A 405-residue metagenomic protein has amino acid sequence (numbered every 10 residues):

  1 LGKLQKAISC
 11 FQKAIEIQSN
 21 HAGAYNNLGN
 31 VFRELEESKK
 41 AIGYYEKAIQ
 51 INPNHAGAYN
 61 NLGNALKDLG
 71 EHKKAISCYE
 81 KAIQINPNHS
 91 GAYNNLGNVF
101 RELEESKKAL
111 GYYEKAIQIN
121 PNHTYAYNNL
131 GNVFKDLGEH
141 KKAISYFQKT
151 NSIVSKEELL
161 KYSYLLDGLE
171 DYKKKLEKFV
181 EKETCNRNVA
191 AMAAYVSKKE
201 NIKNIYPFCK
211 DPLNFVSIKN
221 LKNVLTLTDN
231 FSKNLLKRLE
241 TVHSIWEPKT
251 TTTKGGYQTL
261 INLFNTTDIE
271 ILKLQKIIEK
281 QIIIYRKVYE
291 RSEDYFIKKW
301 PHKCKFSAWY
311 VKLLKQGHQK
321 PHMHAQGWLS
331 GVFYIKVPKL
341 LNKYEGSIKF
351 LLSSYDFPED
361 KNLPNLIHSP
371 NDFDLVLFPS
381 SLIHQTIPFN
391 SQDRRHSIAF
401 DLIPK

Functional and structural regions predicted by a protein language model:
A14, A48, A82, A116 (+2 more regions): Canonical positions in the second alpha-helix
H21, H55, H89, H123 (+2 more regions): Residue-level recognition of tetratricopeptide repeat
G23-E34, G57-D68, G91-E102, Y125-D136 (+1 more regions): Conserved alpha-helical positions within TPR/SEL1-like repeat arrays
I205-I297: Non-heme Fe(II)/2-oxoglutarate
I269-L272, K276-E279, I283-L377, Q385-K405: Catalytic core of non-heme Fe(II) oxygenases with the double-stranded beta-helix
